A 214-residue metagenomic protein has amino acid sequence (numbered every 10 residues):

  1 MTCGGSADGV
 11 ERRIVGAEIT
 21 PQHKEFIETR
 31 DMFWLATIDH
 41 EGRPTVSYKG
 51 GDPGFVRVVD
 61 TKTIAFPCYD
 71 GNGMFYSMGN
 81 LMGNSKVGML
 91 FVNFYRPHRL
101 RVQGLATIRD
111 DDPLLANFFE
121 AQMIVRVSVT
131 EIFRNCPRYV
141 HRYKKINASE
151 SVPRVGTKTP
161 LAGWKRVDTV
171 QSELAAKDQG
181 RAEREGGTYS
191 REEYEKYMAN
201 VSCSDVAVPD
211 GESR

Functional and structural regions predicted by a protein language model:
M1-R214: Binding-site signature for planar aromatic cofactors or substrates
